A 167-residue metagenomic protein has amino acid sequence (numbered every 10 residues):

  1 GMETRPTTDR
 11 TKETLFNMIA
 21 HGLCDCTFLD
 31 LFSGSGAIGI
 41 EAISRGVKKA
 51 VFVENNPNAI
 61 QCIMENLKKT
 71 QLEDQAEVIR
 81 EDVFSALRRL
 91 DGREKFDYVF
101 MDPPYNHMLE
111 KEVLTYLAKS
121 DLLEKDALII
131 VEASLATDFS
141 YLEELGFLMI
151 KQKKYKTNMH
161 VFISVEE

Functional and structural regions predicted by a protein language model:
G1-E167: Class I S-adenosyl-L-methionine-dependent methyltransferase catalytic core
